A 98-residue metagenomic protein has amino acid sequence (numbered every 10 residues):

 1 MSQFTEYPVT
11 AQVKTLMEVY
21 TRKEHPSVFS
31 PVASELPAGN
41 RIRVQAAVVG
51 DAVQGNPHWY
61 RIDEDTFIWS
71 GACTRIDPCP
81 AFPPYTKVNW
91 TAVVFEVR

Functional and structural regions predicted by a protein language model:
M1-F4, G55-R98: Boundary regions of SH3-family modules and the immediately adjacent low-complexity/disordered segments in eukaryotic
M1-M17: Short beta-strand/loop turn elements enriched in aromatics
V13-T15, V44, I62: Hydrophobic residues in beta-strands and at strand termini
K14-S27: Short, structured beta-strand/loop micro-motifs enriched in basic residues and often containing a Trp
E24-R41: SH3/SH3-like (including bacterial SH3b) beta-barrel domains that bind proline-rich motifs or cell-wall ligands
V32-A33, G50-V53: Short consensus segments that form the blades of beta-propeller domains, in both extracellular/periplasmic
N40, A46-D51: Short, charged beta-turn/beta-strand-edge "cap" motif at the junction between a beta-strand and an adjacent loop
